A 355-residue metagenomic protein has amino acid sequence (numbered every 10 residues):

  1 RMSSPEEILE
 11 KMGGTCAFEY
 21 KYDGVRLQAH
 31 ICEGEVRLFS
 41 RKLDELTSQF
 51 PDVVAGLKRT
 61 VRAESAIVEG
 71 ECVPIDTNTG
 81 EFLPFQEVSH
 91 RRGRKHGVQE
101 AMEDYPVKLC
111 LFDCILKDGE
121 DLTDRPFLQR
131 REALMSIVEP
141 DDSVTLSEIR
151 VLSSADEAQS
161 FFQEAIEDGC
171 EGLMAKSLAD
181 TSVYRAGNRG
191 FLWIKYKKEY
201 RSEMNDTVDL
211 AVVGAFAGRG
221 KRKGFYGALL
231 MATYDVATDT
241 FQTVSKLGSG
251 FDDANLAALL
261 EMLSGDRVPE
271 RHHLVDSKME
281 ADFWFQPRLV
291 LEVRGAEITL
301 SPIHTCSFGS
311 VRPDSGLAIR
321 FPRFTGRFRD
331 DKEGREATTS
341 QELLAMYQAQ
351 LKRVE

Functional and structural regions predicted by a protein language model:
R1-E355: Catalytic cores of nucleic-acid ligases and guanylyltransferases
